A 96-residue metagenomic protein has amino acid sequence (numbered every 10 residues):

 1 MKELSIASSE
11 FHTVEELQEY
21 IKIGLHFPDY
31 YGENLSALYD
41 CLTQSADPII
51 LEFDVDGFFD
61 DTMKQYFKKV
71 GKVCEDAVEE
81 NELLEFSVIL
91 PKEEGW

Functional and structural regions predicted by a protein language model:
M1-W96: Positively charged, polar, low-complexity stretches
